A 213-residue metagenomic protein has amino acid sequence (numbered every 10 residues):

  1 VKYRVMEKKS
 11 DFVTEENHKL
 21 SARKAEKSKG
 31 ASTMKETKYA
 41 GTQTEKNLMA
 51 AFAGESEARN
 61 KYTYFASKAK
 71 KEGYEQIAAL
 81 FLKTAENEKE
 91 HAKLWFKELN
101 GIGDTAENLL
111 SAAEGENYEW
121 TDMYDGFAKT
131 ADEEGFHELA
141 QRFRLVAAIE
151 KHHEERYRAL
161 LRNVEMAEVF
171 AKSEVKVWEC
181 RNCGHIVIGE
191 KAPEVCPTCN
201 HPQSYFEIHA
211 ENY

Functional and structural regions predicted by a protein language model:
V1-T33: N-terminal amphipathic/basic-hydrophobic helices that include classical n-h-c signal peptides and signal-anchor
K8, R23, G30-Y213: Non-heme di-metal
